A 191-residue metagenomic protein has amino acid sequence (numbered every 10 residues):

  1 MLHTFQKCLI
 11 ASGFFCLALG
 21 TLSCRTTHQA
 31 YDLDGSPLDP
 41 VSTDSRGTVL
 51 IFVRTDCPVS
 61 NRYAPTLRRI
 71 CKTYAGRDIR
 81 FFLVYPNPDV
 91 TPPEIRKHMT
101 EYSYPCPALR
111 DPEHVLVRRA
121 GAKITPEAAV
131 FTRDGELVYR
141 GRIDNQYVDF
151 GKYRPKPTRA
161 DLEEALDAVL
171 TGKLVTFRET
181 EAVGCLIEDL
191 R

Functional and structural regions predicted by a protein language model:
M1-S12: Bacterial N-terminal signal peptides that target proteins for export
A11-T21: Bacterial N-terminal signal peptides
L19-Q29: Bacterial Sec-dependent signal peptides at the C-terminal "C-region" and cleavage site
H28-T48: A short beta-strand-turn-helix
T43-N61, L166: Short active-site neighborhood of thiol/selenol oxidoreductases, capturing the structured segment around
N61-Y102, R110-R119: Structural microenvironment flanking redox-active thiols in thiol-disulfide oxidoreductases
H98-R140: Short, internal strand/loop/helix patches that form the active-site neighborhood or redox-interaction surface
T132-R133, L137-R191: Thiol-/selenol-based redox modules, centered on thioredoxin-like and closely related oxidoreductase domains
